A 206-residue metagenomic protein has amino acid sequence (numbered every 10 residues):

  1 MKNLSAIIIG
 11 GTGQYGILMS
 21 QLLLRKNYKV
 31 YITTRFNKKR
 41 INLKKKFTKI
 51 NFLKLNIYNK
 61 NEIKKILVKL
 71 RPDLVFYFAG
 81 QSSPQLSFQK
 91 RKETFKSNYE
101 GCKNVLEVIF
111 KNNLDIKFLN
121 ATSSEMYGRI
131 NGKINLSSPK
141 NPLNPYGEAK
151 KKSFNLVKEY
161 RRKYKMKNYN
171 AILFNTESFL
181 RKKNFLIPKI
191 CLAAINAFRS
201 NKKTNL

Functional and structural regions predicted by a protein language model:
L4-K26: N-terminal Rossmann NAD(P)H-binding glycine-rich loop of SDR-like oxidoreductase domains
Y28-K38: Conserved glycine-rich Rossmann-like NAD(P)H-binding loop of the short-chain dehydrogenase/reductase
F47-N59: Rossmann-fold cofactor-recognition segment
I57-K96: NAD(P)H-binding glycine-rich loop region in Rossmannoid oxidoreductase-like domains and their noncatalytic homologs
Y77, K103-N144: Conserved Rossmann-fold NAD(P)-dependent oxidoreductase catalytic core, especially the SDR/UDP-sugar
P84-G101, I134-P142: Short alpha-helical oligomerization interface
G132-K133, N155-L206: NAD(P)-dependent short-chain dehydrogenase/reductase
P145, A149-K152: Active-site helix of classical SDR
